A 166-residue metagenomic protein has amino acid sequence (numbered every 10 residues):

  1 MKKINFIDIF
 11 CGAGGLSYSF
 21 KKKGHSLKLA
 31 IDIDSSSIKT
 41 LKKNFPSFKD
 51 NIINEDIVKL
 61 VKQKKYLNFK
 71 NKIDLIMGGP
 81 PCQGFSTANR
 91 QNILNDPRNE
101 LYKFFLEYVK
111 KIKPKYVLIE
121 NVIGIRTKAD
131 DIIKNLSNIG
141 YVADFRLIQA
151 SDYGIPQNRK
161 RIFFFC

Functional and structural regions predicted by a protein language model:
N5-I7: Conserved beta-strand elements of the Class I
F10-A13: Class I SAM-dependent methyltransferase "Motif I" SAM/SAH-binding loop
S26-K28: Short beta-strand element of Class I
D34: Conserved SAM/SAH-binding beta-strand->alpha-helix loop
L41-N51: Short, conserved SAM-binding/catalytic segment of Class I S-adenosyl-L-methionine-dependent methyltransferases
E55, L60: Cofactor-binding loops of NAD(P)H-dependent oxidoreductases, dominated by short-chain dehydrogenase/reductases
Q63-I73, Q83-C166: Class I S-adenosyl-L-methionine
